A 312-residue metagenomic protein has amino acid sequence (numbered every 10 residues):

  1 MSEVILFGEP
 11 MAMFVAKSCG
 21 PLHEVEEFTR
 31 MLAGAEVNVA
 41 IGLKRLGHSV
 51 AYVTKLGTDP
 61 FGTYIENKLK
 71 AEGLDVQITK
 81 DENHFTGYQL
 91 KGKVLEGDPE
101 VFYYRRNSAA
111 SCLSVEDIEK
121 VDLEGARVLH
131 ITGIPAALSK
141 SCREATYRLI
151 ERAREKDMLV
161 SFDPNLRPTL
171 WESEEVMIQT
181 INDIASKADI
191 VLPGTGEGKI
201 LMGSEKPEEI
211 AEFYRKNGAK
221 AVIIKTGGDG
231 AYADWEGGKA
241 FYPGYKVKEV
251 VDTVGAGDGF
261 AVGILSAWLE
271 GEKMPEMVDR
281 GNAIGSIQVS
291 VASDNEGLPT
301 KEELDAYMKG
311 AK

Functional and structural regions predicted by a protein language model:
M1-E72, N295: Glycine-rich phosphate/adenosyl-contacting loop at the front of the ribokinase-like
E3-V4, E151, G203, P207-K312: Conserved phosphate-binding/catalytic region of the ribokinase-like
P10, P164, G259: Active-site metal-binding loops of divalent metal-dependent hydrolases
L43, G194, G257: Short, conserved phosphate/pyrophosphate- and ester-handling motifs at nucleotide-, phospho-/glycolipid
S49-G133, A306-K312: Conserved N-terminal subdomain of the carbohydrate kinase-like
S49-V50, V76, V160, V222 (+1 more regions): Hydrophobic anchor at the start of a short beta-strand that flanks the dinucleotide cofactor-binding loop
V128, I134-E212, D229-G230: Conserved beta-alpha-beta core of the PfkB/ribokinase-like small-molecule kinase fold
